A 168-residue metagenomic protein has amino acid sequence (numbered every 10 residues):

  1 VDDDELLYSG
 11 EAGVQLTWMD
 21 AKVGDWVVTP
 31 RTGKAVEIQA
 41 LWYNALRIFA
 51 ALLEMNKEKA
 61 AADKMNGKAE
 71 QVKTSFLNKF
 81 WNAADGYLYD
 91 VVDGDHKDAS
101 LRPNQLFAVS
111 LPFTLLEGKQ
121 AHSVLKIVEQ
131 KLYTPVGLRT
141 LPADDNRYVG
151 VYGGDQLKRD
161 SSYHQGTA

Functional and structural regions predicted by a protein language model:
V1-A35, Q71-A168: Extended glycan-interaction surfaces of carbohydrate-active proteins
I38-K59, F107-G118: Well-ordered alpha-helical scaffold segments within catalytic/enzyme domains
A60-A61, L138: Flexible, glycine/charged-enriched surface loops at secondary-structure junctions
D63-G67: Short, charged, amphipathic alpha-helical segments
